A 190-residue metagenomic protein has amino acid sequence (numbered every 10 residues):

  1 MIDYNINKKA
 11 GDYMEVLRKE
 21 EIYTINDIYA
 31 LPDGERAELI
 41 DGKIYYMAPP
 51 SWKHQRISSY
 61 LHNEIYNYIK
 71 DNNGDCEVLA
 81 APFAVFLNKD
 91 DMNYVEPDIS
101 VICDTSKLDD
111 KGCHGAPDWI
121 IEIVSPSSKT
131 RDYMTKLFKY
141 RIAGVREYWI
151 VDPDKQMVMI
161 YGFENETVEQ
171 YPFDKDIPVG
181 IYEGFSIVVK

Functional and structural regions predicted by a protein language model:
I2-K190: Gly/Pro/Ser/Thr-rich low-complexity, intrinsically disordered segments predominantly at protein N-termini
